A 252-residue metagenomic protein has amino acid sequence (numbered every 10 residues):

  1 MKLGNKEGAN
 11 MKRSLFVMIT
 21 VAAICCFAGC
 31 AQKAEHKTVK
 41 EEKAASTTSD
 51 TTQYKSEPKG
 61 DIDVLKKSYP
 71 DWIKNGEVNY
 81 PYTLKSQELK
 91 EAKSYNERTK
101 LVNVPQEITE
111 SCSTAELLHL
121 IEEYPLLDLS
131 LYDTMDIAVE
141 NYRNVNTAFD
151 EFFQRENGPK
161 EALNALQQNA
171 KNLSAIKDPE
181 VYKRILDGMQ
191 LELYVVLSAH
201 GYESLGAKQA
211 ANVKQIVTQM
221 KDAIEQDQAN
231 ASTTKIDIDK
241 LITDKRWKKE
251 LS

Functional and structural regions predicted by a protein language model:
K2-L15: Positively charged n-region of N-terminal signal peptides that target proteins for export
F16-A23: Sec-dependent N-terminal signal peptides
I19, K37, S46-T51, S113 (+2 more regions): Intrinsically disordered/low-complexity terminal segments and short unstructured peptides
C26-G29: C-terminal motif of bacterial Sec signal peptides marking the signal peptidase cleavage site
A31-K33: Bacterial signal peptide processing site
T38-D61, Y69: Post-signal peptide N-terminal segment of mature Sec-exported envelope proteins
D61-S252: Non-catalytic all-alpha helical scaffold/repeat segments
